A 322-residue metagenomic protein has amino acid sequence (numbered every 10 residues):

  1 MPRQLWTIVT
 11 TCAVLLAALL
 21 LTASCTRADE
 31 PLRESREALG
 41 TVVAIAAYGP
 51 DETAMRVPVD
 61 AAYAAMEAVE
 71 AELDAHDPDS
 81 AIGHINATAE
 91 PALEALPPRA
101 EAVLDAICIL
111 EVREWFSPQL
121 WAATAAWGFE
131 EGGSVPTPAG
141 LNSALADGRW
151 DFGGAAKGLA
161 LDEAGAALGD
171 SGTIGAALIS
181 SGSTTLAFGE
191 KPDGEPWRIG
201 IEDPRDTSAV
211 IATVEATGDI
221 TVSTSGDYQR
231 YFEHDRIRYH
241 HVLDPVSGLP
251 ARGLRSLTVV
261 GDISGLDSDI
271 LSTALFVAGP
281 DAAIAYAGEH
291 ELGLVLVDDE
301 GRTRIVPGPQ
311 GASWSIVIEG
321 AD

Functional and structural regions predicted by a protein language model:
P2-D322: Mature catalytic core of soluble alpha/beta enzymes
